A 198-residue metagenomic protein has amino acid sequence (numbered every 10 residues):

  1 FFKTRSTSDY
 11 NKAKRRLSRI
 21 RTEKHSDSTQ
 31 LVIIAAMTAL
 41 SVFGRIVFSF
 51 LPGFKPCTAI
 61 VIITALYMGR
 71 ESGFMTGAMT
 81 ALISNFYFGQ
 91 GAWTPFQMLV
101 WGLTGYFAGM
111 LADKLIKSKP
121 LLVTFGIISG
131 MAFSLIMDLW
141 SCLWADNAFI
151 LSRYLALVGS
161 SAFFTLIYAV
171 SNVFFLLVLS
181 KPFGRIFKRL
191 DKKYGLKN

Functional and structural regions predicted by a protein language model:
F2-I63, E71, M75: Hydrophobic transmembrane alpha-helices
F2-T4, Y67-E71, F107-L115, K181-K188: Structural signal for the C-terminal ends of transmembrane alpha-helices and the immediately following loop
T22-S26, L111-L122: Membrane-interface helix-boundary motifs at transmembrane edges
A35, A39, A59, I63 (+9 more regions): Residue-level signature of the transmembrane alpha-helical core of multi-pass small-molecule transporters
S41-I46, F74, A78, N85 (+6 more regions): Transmembrane alpha-helical segments of multi-pass membrane transport proteins and ion-pumping complexes
V42-C57, A78-K114, L151: Interfacial aromatic-anchored transmembrane helix boundaries in multi-pass membrane proteins
T64-R70, I83-F88: Interfacial segments of multi-pass membrane proteins
G91-P95, K117-N198: Membrane-embedded alpha-helical hairpins and interfacial helices in multi-pass inner-membrane proteins
